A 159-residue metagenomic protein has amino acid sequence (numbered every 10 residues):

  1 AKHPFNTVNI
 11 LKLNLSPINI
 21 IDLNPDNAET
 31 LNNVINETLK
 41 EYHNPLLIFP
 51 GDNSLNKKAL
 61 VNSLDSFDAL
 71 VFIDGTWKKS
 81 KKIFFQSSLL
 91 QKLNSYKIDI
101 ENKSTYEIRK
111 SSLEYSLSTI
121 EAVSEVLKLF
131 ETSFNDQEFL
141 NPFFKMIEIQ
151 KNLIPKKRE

Functional and structural regions predicted by a protein language model:
K2-P4: Short N-terminal binding/cap micro-motifs at the start of the first secondary-structure element
N6, S54-K58, Y115-E121: Secondary-structure junction/capping motif
N9: Active-site phosphate/pyrophosphate- and oxyanion-stabilizing loops and adjacent acidic/basic residues in soluble
N14-F85: S-adenosyl-L-methionine/SAH cofactor-binding core of RNA-modifying enzymes
A69, K78-E159: C-terminal folded domains that constitute the principal catalytic or ligand-binding module of multi-domain proteins
